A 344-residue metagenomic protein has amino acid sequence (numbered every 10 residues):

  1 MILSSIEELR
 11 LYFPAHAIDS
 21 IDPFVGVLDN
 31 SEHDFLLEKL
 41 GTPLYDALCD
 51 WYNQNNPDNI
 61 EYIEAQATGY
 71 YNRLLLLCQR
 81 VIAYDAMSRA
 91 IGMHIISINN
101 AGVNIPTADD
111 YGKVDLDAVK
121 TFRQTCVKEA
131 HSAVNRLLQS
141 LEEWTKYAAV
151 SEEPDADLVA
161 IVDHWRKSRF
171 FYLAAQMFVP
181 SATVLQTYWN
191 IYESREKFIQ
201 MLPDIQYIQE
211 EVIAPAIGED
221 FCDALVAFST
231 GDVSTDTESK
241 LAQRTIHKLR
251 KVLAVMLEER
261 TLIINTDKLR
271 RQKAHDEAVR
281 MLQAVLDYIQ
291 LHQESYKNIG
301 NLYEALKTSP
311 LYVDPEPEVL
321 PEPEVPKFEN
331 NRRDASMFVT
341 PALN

Functional and structural regions predicted by a protein language model:
M1-Q79, M93-N344: Conserved short "hinge" loops at termini or chain/domain junctions
